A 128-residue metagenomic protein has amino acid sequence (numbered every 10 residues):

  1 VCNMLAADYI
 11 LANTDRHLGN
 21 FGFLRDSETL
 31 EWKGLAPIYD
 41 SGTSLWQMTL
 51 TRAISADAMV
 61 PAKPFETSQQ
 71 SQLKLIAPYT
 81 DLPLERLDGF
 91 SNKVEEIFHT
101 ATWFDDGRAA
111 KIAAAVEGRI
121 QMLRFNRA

Functional and structural regions predicted by a protein language model:
V1-N13, H17-L18, G22-A128: Anionic ligand-binding catalytic core segments
